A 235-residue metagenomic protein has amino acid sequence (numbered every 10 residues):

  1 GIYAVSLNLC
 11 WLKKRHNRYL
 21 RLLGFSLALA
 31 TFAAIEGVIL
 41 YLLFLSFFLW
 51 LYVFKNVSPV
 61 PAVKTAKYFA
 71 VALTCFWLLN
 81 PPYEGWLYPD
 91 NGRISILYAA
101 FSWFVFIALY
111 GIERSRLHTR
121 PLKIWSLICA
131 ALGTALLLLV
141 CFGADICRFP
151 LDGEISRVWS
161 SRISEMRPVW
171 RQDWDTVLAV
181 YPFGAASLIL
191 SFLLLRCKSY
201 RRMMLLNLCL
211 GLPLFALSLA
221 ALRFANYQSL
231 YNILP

Functional and structural regions predicted by a protein language model:
G1-Y3, I39, T65-A66, W86-D90 (+2 more regions): Multi-pass, polyprenyl lipid-linked donor-dependent membrane glycosyltransferases
I2-L20, L27, S46-V63, F76-L79 (+1 more regions): Membrane-interface transmembrane helices that cradle and orient dolichyl/undecaprenyl
Y19-I35, V71-W77, L212-S218: Membrane-interface alpha helices of multi-pass inner-membrane proteins
R21, G37-W50, F69, A99-W103 (+1 more regions): Transmembrane-embedded, aromatic-rich helix segments that form part of the hydrophobic channel/pocket engaging
V57-Y68, D90-A99, S115-A130: Membrane-interfacial entry segments at the cytosolic side of transmembrane helices
L78-L87, G143, L195: Juxtamembrane "helix-exit" motif on the non-cytosolic side of transmembrane helices
I94-I112, K123-C197, R201-L208: Alpha-helical transmembrane segments at the extracellular/periplasmic loop-to-helix junctions of multi-pass membrane
A185, A220-P235: Hydrophobic/aromatic-rich transmembrane helices and adjacent perimembrane loops
